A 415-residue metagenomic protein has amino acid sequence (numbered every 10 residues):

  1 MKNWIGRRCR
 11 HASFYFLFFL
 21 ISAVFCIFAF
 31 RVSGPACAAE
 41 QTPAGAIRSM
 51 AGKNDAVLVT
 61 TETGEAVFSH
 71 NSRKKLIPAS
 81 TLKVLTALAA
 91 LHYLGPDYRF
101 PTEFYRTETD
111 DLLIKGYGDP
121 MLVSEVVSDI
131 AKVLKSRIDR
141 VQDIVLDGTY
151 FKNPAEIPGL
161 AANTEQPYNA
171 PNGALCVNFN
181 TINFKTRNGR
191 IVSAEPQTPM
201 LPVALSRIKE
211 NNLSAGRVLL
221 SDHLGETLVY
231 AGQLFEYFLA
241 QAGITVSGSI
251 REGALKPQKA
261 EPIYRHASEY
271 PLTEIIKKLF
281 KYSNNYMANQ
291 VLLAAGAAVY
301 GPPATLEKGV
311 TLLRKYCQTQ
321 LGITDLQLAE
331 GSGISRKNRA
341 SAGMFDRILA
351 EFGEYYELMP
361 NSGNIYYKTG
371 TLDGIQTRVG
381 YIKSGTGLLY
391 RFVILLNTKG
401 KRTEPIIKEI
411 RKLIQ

Functional and structural regions predicted by a protein language model:
M1-S13: N-terminal secretory signal peptides that target proteins for export/translocation
L17-R31: Bacterial N-terminal signal peptides
G34-K75, L94-F100, V133-R140, L413: Beta-lactamase-like hydrolase cores
Q41-G45, H92-I323: Conserved serine DD-peptidase/penicillin-binding transpeptidase domain and beta-lactam-recognizing active-site
L76-A90: Active/ligand-binding-proximal structured segments within catalytic/core domains that scaffold catalytic residues
Q327-Q415: C-terminal soluble interaction/assembly domains
